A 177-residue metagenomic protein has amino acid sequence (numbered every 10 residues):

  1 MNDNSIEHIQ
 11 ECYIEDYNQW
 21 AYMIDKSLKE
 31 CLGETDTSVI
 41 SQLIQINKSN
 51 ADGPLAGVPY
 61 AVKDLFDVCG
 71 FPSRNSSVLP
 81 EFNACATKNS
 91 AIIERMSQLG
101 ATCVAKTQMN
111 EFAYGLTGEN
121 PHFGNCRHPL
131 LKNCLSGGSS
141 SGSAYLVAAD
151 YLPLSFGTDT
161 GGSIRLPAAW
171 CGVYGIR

Functional and structural regions predicted by a protein language model:
M1-C85, A113-G115: Short, well-ordered alpha-helical
N89-S90, E94-R177: Short glycine/serine-rich loop segments
